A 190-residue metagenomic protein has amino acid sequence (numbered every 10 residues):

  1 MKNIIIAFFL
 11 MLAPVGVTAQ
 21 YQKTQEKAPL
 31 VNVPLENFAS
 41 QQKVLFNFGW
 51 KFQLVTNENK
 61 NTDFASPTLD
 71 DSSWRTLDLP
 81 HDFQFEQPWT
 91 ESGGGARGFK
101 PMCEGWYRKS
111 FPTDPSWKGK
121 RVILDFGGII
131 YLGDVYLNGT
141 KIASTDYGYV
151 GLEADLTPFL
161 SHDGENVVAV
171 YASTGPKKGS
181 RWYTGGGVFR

Functional and structural regions predicted by a protein language model:
M1-Q22: Bacterial Sec-dependent N-terminal signal peptides
T18, L45, S73-D78, Q84 (+2 more regions): Ser/Thr- (and often Asn-) enriched beta-sheet segments in non-cytosolic proteins
Y21-N37, V44, Q53-V55, R97 (+1 more regions): Accessory beta-strand-rich segments of carbohydrate-active enzymes
N37-T56, T62, S66-H81: Mature N-terminal segment immediately following signal peptide/propeptide cleavage in secreted/periplasmic
N61, F85-P88, V135, G179: Generic domain-boundary/flexible-linker signal
L77, H81-F99: Surface-exposed, low-complexity/disordered Ser/Thr/Gly/Pro/Asn-rich loops and linkers
